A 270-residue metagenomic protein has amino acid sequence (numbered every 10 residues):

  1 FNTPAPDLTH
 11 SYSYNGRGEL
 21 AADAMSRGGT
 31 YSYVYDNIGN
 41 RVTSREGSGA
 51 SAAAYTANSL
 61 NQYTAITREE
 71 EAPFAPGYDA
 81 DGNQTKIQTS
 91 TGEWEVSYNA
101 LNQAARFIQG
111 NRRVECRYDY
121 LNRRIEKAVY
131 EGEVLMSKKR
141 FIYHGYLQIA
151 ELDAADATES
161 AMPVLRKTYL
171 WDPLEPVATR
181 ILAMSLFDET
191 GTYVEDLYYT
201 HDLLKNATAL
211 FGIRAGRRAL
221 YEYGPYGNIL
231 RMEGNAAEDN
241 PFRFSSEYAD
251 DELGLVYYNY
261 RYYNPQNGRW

Functional and structural regions predicted by a protein language model:
F1-P6, H10-Y12, G16, A22-G28 (+11 more regions): Beta-turn initiation residues at beta-strand->coil junctions
L8, G29, S51, A72 (+9 more regions): Exposed loop/turn and edge beta-strand positions of beta-sandwich/beta-sheet ligand-binding modules
Y12, Y33, A53-Y55, A75-P76 (+8 more regions): A residue-level detector for well-ordered beta-strand positions
V34-T43, H144, L204: A surface-exposed, glycine/aromatic-enriched loop/edge motif typical of exported proteins
G49-N58, T64-A65, E69, P173 (+2 more regions): A motif-centric feature for acidic-aromatic and gly/ser/thr-rich catalytic loops and repeats
E115-K127: Transmembrane beta-barrel strand/turn architecture of Gram-negative outer membrane proteins
I142-Y143, I149-A150, E159-R166, R214-N228: Carboxylate/His-rich catalytic cores and anion/metal-binding grooves
